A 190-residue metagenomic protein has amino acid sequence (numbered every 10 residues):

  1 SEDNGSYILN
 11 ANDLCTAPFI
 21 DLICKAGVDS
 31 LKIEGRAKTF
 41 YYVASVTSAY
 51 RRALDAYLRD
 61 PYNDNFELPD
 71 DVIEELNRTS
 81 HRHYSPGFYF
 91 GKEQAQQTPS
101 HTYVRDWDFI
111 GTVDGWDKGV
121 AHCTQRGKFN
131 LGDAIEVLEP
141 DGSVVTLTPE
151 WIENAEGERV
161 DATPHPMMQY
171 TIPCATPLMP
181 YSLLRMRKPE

Functional and structural regions predicted by a protein language model:
S1-E190: Surface-exposed amphipathic alpha-helical tracts and adjacent flexible/coil segments at the periphery of soluble enzymes
